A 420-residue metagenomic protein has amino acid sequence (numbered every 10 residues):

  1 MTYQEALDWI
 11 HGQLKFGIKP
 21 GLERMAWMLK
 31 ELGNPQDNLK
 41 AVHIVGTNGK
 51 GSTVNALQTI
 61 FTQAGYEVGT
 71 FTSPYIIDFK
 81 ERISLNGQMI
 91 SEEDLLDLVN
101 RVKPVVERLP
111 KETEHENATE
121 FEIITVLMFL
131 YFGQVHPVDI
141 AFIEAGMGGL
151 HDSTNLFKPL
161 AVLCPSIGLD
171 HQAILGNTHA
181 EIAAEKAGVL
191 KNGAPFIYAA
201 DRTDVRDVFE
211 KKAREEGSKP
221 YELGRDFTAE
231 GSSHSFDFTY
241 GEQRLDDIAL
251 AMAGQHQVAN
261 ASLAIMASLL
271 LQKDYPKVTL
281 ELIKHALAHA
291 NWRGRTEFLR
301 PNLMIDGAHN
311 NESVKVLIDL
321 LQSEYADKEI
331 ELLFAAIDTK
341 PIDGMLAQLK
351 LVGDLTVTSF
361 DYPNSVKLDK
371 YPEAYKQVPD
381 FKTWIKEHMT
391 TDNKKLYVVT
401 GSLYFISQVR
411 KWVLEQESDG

Functional and structural regions predicted by a protein language model:
M1-G46, T53-Y66, F71, E107-E116: Short functional linear segments
L29, N34-D37, Q63-F157: ATP-dependent carboxylate-amine ligase catalytic core
L57, L150-L160, R410-W412: Short Gly/Thr/Asp-enriched flexible loops that form oxyanion-binding sites at enzyme active sites
L57, M128, F209: Aromatic/hydrophobic pocket-lining residues that form π-stacking "cages" and hydrophobic walls in ligand
L109-T113, P137-I140, E144, P159-D247 (+2 more regions): Acidic, Mg2+-coordinating active-site environments of NTP-dependent enzymes
V135, I140-I143, D152-L156, L160-L163 (+3 more regions): Nucleotide phosphate-binding/pyrophosphate-handling subdomain across enzymes that bind or process nucleotide phosphates
R202-G217, N311, K340-L396: C-terminal helical cap/extension that packs against the catalytic core of soluble nucleotide-cofactor enzymes
W384-E415: A glycine-rich beta-strand to alpha-helix segment that forms a phosphate/ribose-binding loop at ligand/cofactor sites
